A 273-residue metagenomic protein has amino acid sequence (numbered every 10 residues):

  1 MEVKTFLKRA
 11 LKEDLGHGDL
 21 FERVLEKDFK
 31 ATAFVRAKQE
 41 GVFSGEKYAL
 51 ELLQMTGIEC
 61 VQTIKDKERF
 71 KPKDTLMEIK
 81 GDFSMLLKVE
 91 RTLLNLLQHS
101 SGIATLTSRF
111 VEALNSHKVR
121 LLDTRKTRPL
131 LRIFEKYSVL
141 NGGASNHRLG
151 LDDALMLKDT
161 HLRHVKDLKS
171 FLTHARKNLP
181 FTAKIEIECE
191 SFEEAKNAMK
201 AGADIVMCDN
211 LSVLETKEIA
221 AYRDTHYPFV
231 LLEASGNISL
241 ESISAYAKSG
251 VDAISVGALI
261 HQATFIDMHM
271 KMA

Functional and structural regions predicted by a protein language model:
M1-E190, E194-A201, I205, K217-E218 (+4 more regions): Acidic/glycine-rich phosphate/pyrophosphate-binding loops and surrounding catalytic core that coordinate Mg2+
N210, G236, A258: Short secondary-structure boundary segments
R223: Conserved hydrophobic residues forming the short capping helix/wall of the S-adenosyl-L-methionine
A234-S235, L240: Structured functional modules or segments
H269-A273: Active-site loop ensemble at the mouth of alpha/beta enzyme cores that anchors a bound cofactor
